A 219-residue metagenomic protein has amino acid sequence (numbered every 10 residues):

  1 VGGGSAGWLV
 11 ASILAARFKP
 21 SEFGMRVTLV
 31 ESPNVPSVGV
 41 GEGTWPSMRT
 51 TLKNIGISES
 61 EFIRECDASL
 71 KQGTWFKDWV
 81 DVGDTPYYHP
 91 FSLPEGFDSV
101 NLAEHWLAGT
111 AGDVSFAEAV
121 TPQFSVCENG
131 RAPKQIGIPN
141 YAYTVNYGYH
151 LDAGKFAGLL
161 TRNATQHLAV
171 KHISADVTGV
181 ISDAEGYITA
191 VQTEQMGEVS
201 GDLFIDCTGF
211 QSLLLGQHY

Functional and structural regions predicted by a protein language model:
V1-T28: N-terminal Rossmann-like FAD-binding beta1-loop-alpha1 element of flavoenzymes
L29-N34: Conserved acidic E/D residue at the C-terminus of a beta-strand in Rossmann-like folds
P36-C127: Dinucleotide-binding Rossmann-like beta1-alpha1 core, especially the glycine-rich loop that anchors the ADP
G112-L151: Alpha-helix-centered segments that form part of catalytic cores
Y143-G179, Q192-G201, C207: Helical element adjacent to the flavin cofactor pocket in flavoenzyme catalytic cores
T178-Y187: Beta-rich nucleic-acid/ligand-interaction surfaces
D206-Y219: Flavin (primarily FAD) binding-site architecture
